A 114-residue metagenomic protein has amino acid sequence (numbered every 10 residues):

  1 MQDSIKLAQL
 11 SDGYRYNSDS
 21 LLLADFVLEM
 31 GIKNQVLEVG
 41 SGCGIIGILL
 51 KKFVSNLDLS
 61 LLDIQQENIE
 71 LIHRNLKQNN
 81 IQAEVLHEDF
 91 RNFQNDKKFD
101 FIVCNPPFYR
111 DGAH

Functional and structural regions predicted by a protein language model:
M1-G31: Class I SAM-dependent transferase core
G13-Y14, D25-F26, Q66, E88-H114: S-adenosylmethionine
K33-G42: Conserved class I S-adenosyl-L-methionine
G44-I48: Glycine-rich SAM-binding Motif I of class I
K51-K52: Gly/Ala-rich phosphate-binding loop of Rossmann-like dinucleotide-binding domains, activating on the conserved
D58-D63: Conserved SAM-binding motif I beta-strand of class I
I72-H73: Conserved SAM-binding loop
N80-F90: Conserved SAM-binding strand-loop segment of SAM-dependent methyltransferases
